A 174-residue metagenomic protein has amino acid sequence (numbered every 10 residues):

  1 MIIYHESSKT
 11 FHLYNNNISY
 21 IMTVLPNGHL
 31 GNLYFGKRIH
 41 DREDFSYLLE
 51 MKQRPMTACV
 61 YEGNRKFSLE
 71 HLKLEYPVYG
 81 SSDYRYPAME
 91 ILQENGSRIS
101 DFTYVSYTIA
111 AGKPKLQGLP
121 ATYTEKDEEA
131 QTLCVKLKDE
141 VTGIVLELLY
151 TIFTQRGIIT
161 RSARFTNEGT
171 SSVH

Functional and structural regions predicted by a protein language model:
M1-H174: N-terminal accessory beta-strand-rich subdomains and adjacent acidic, glycine-rich linkers that precede catalytic cores
